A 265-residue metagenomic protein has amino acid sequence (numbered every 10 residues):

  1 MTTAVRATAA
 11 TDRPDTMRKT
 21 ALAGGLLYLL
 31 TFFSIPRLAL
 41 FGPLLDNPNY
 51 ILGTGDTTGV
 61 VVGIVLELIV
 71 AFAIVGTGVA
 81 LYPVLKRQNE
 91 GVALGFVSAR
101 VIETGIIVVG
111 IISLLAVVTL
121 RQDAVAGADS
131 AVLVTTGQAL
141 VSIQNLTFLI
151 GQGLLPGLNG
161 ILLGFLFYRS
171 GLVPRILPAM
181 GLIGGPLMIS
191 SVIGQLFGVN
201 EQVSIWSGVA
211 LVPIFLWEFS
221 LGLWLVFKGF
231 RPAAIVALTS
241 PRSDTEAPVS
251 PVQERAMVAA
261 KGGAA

Functional and structural regions predicted by a protein language model:
M1-A265: Hydrophobic, aromatic-enriched alpha-helical segments typical of multi-pass transmembrane helices
